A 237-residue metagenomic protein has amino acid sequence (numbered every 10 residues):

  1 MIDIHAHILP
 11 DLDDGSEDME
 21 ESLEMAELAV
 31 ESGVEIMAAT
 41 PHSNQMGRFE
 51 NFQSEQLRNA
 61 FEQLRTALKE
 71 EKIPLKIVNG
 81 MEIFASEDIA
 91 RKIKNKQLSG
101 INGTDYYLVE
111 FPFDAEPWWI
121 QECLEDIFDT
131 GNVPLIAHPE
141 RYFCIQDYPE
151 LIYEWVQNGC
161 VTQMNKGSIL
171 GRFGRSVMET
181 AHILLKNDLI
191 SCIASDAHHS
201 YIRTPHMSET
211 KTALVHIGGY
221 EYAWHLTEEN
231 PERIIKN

Functional and structural regions predicted by a protein language model:
M1-I73: An N-terminally biased module of ancient metal coordination in phosphate/nucleic-acid-related enzymes
H5, P41, I77, H138 (+2 more regions): Divalent metal-coordination and catalytic microenvironments
V30, F128, L185-K186: Non-catalytic positions within long, well-ordered alpha-helices that form the structural scaffold/packing of enzyme
H42, L189-P205: Short acidic/histidine-rich active-site segments
N44-G47, F84-S86, R141-I145, I169-R172 (+1 more regions): Active-site environment of divalent metal-dependent phosphoester hydrolases
R48-Q163: Extended substrate/RNA-proximal surfaces in nucleic-acid metabolism proteins
M164, A181-S195: Conserved short secondary-structure transition element at the edge of the structured enzyme core that lines
S208-N237: Mid-to-C-terminal alpha-helical segments outside catalytic/metal-binding sites
